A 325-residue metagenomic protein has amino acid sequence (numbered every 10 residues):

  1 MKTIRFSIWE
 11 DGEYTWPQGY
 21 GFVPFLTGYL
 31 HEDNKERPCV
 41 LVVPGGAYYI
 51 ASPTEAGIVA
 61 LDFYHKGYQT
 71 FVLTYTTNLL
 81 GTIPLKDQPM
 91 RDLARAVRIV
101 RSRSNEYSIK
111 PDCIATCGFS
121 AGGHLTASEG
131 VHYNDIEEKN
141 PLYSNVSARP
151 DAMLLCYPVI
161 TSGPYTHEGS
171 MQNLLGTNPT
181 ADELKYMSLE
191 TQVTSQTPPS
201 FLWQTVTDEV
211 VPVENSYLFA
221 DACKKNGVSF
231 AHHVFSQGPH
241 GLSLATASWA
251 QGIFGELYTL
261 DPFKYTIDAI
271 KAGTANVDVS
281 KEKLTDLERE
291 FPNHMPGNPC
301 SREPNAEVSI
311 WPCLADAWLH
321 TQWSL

Functional and structural regions predicted by a protein language model:
M1-N34, P164-E168: N-terminal cap/lid segment of alpha/beta-hydrolase-fold proteins
R37-G45: Short beta-strand element of the alpha/beta-hydrolase
S52-P53, I58, L73-P111, A306: Catalytic nucleophile-loop/oxyanion-hole region of alpha/beta-hydrolase and closely related hydrolase-like folds
E55, L189, P212-K225: Short alpha-helix in the alpha/beta-hydrolase fold that links the catalytic acid
I83, Y217-A220, K224-L325: C-terminal catalytic histidine-bearing segment of alpha/beta-hydrolase fold enzymes
R95-S170, T180, L184-K185, L189: Primarily recognizes the serine-hydrolase "nucleophile elbow" in alpha/beta-hydrolase and SGNH/GDSL folds
S162, T207-V211, G241: Acidic catalytic loop of the alpha/beta-hydrolase fold
Q196, F201-Q204, D208: Short beta-strand/loop motif that positions the catalytic acidic residue of the alpha/beta-hydrolase fold
